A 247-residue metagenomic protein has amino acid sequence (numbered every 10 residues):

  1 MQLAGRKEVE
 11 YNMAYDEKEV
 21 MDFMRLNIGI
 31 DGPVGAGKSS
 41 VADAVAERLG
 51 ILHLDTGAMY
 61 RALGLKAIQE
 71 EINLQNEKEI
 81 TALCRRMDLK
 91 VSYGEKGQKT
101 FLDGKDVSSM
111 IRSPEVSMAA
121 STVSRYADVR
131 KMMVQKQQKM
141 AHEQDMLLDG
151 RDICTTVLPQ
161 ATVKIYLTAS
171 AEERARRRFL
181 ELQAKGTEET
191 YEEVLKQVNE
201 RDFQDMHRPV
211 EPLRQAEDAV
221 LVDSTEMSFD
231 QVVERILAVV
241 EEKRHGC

Functional and structural regions predicted by a protein language model:
E10-E17: Short, positively charged and aromatic/hydrophobic N-terminal segments
I30: Hydrophobic anchor at the beta1->P-loop junction of P-loop NTPases
V34: The conserved Walker
K38: Conserved lysine of the Walker
V41: Hydrophobic positions on the alpha1 helix immediately C-terminal to the Walker A/P-loop
E47-S113: N-terminal phosphate/diphosphate-binding loop that engages ATP/GTP or pyrophosphate donors across diverse enzyme folds
S92-G94, Q137-Q144, R151-T156, Q160 (+1 more regions): Small-molecule kinase domains that catalyze NTP-dependent phosphoryl transfer to phosphate-bearing small molecules
S108-K185: ATP-dependent NMP and nucleoside kinases share a basic, alpha-helical "lid"
